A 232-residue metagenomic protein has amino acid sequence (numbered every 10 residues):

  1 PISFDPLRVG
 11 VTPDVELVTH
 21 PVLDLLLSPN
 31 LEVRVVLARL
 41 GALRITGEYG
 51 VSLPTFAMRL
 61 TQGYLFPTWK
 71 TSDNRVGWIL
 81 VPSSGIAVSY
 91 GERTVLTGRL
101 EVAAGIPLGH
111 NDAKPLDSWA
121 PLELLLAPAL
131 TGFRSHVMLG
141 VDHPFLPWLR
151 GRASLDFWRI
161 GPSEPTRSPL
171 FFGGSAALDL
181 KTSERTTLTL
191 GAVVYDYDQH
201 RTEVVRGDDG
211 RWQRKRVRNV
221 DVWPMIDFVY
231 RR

Functional and structural regions predicted by a protein language model:
P1-S3, G10-L25, P29-V33, I45-L53 (+5 more regions): Transmembrane beta-strand segments that form the barrel wall of outer-membrane beta-barrel proteins
I2-S3, P82, S135, F172: Residues that act as N-cap/strand-start positions at coil-to-secondary-structure junctions
S3-P6, G85-A87: Short, charged beta->alpha transition segments
V11-P13, L37-G41, Y90-L96, H143-L149 (+3 more regions): Outer-membrane beta-barrel strand-turn architecture
V22-R134, M138, V194, E203-Y230: Outer-membrane pore/translocation modules
L122-L126, G132-F145, S154-I160, D179: Transmembrane beta-strand segments of outer-membrane beta-barrel domains in Gram-negative and organellar OMPs
F157-R232: Predominantly the C-terminal beta-signal and adjacent terminal strand-loop region of outer-membrane beta-barrel
